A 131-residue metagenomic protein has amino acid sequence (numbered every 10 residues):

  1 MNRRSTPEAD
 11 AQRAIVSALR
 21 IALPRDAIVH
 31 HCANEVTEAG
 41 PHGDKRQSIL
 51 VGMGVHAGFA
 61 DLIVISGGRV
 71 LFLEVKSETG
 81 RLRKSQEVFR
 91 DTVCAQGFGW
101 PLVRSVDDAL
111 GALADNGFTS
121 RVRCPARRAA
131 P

Functional and structural regions predicted by a protein language model:
M1-P131: Catalytic phosphate/metal-binding cores of nucleic-acid and nucleotide-processing enzymes, i.e., regions that mediate
